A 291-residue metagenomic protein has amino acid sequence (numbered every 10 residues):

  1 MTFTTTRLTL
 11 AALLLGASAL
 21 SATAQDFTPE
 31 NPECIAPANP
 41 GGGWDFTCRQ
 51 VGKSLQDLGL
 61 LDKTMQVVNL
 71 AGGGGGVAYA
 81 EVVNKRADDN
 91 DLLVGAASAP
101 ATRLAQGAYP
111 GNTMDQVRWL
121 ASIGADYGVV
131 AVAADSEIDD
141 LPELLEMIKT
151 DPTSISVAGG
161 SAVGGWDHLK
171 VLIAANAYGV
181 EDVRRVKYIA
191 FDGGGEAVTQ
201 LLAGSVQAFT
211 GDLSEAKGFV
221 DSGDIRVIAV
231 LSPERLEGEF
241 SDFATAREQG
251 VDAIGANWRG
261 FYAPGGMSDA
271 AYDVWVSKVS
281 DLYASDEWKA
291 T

Functional and structural regions predicted by a protein language model:
M1-L10: Bacterial N-terminal signal peptides that target proteins for export
T9-A19: Bacterial N-terminal signal peptides
A24-Q116, V163, V180-A208, D286: N-terminal (or domain-start) structured segment
A71, T153-S154, G159-F243: Ligand-binding pocket segment of bilobal, Venus flytrap-like solute-binding proteins
D91-V94, G111-V130, S156-A158, E248-D252: A structural signal for short loop-to-beta-strand junctions that line the ligand-binding cleft of periplasmic/secreted
V132-T153, D269-A270: Flexible hinge/capping segments at coil-to-helix
D139, E215-E287: C-terminal lobe and pocket-closing loops of periplasmic/extracytoplasmic Venus-flytrap solute-binding proteins
K149-S154, S280-T291: Periplasmic-binding protein-like
